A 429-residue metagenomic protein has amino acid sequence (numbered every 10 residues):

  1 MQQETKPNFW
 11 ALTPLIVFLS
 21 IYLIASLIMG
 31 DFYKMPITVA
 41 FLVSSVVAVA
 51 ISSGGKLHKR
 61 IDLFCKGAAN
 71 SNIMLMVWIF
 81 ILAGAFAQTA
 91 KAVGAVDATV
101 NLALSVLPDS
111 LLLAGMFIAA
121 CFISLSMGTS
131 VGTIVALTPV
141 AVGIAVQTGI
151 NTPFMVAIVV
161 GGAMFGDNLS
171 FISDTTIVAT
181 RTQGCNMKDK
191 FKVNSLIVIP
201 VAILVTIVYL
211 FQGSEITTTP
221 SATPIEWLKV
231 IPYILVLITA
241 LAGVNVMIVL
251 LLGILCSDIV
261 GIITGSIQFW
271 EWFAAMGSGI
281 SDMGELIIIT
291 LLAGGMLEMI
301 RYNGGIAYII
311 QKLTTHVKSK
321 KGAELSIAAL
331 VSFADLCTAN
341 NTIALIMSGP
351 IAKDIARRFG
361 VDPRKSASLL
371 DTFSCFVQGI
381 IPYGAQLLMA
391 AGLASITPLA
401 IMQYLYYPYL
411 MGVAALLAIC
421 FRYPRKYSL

Functional and structural regions predicted by a protein language model:
E4-P7, L27-A40, G67-S71, A103-P108 (+4 more regions): Interfacial loop-to-helix junctions that mark the boundaries of transmembrane helices in multi-pass membrane
F9-I21, Y33-S53, M76-L82, L228-T239 (+3 more regions): Hydrophobic mid-bilayer segments of alpha-helices in multi-pass membrane transport proteins, especially secondary
F32, G161-M164, N168-T223, L228 (+3 more regions): Juxtamembrane and boundary regions of transmembrane helices in multi-pass small-molecule transporters and channels
T38, L42, A50, I61-G94 (+6 more regions): Core transmembrane alpha-helical segments of multi-pass membrane transporters/permeases
N70-M76, N101-I118, A145-M155, I199 (+5 more regions): Membrane-interfacial loop-to-helix junctions in multi-pass transporters
V77-F86, L107-V140, L313-I351, L370: Hydrophobic alpha-helical transmembrane segments of multi-pass integral membrane proteins, predominantly secondary
S110-I123, G149-G166, G322-D335, F359-I380 (+2 more regions): Alpha-helical transmembrane segments of multi-pass membrane proteins
G132-G143, V160, F171-C185, N341-I355 (+1 more regions): Re-entrant/interfacial helical elements at transmembrane boundaries that shape and gate the permeation pathway
